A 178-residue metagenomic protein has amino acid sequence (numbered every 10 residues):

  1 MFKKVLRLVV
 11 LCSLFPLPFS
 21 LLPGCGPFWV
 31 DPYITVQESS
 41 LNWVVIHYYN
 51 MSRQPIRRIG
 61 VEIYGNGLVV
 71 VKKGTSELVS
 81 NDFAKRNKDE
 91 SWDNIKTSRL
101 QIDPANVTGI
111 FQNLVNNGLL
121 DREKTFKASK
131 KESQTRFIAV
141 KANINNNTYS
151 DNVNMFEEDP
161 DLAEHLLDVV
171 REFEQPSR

Functional and structural regions predicted by a protein language model:
M1-G26: Short, C-terminally biased terminal segments at protein or domain edges
P27-R53, L120-R178: Short, well-ordered, aromatic-rich surface patches in folded extracellular/luminal domains
R57-V79: Short, flexible N-terminal segments of the mature chain
G60, T97-R99, S150-N152: Well-ordered beta-strand positions in beta-sheet-rich domains
I63, I110, I138-V140: Residue-level detector of buried hydrophobic side-chain packing in well-ordered secondary-structure elements
G65-G67, T75, L114, I144 (+1 more regions): A mature extracytoplasmic/lumenal domain signature
G65-N66, L100-V107, A142-N147: A short, structured loop/turn motif at beta-sheet edges
K72-R122: A short-motif feature that recognizes glycine-rich, charge-decorated loops that bind or process nucleotide phosphates
